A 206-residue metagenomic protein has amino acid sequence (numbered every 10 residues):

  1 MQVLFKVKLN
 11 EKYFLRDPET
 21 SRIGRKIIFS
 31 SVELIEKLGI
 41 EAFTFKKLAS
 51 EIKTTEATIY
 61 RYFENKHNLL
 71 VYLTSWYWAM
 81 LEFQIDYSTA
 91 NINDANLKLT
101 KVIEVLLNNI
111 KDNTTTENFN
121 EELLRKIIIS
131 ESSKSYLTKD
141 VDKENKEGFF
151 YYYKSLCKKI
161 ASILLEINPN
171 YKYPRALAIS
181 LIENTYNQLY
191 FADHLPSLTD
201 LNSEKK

Functional and structural regions predicted by a protein language model:
M1-T20: N-terminal intrinsically disordered/low-complexity leader segments
M1-V7, E117-L137, A192: C-terminal regulatory/oligomerization modules of transcriptional regulators
F14, E19-T44: Short, amphipathic alpha-helix enriched in basic
F29-E33, N68-A90, K101, V105: Alpha-helical structural segments
E41-N68, Y72: Helix-turn-helix
Y72, S88-E122: Hydrophobic alpha-helical connector segments
L97, L124-E166: Amphipathic alpha-helical packing segments from all-alpha helical-bundle domains
K146, L165-K206: Hydrophobic/aromatic-rich alpha-helical bundle segments in the mid-to-C-terminal region
